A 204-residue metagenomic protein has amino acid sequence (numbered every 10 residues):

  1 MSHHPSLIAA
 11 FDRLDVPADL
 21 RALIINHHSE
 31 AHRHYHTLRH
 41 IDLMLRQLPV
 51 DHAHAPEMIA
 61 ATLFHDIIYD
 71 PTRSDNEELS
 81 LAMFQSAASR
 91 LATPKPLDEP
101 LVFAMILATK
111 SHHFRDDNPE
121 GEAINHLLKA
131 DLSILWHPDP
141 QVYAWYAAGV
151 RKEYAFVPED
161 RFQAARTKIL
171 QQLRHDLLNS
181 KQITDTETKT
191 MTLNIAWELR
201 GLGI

Functional and structural regions predicted by a protein language model:
M1-N26, E30-I41: Conserved N-terminal diphosphate/IPP-binding helix and adjacent helical/loop segment of trans-prenyltransferase domains
H4, I8, R21-A22, L45 (+3 more regions): An amphipathic alpha-helix signature
S6-A10, S29-H36, R46-H54, F64 (+1 more regions): Divalent metal-dependent phosphate-bond-processing catalytic cores, especially two-metal-ion Mg2+/Mn2+ enzymes that act
H27, S80-D116: Histidine- and acidic-residue-rich, metal-dependent catalytic cores
E30-L43, Y69-A82: Active-site metal-coordination segments of metallo-dependent hydrolases
M44, P56-P71, S80, V102-K110: His-Asp-centered metal-binding catalytic motifs of divalent-metal-dependent phosphohydrolases/nucleases
D51, D70-S74, L91, H113: Amphipathic alpha-helical interaction segments
